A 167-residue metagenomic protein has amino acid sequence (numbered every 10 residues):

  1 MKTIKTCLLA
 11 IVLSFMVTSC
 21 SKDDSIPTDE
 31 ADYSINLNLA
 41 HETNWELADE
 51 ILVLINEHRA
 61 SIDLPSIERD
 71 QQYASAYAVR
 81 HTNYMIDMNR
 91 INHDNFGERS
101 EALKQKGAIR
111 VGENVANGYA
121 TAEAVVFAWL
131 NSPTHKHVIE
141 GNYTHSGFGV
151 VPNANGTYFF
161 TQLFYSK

Functional and structural regions predicted by a protein language model:
M1-L8: Bacterial N-terminal signal peptides that target proteins for export
F15-S19: C-terminal motif of bacterial Sec signal peptides marking the signal peptidase cleavage site
C20-D24: Bacterial signal peptide processing site
P27-I86: A short alpha-helix/helix-coil micro-patch that ends at or immediately precedes a cysteine
D29, S75-V125: Short, surface-exposed glycine/acidic/tryptophan-bearing loops
S61, A116-K167: Disulfide-stabilized extracellular recognition modules
S61-S75, N89-S100, K136-V151: Surface-exposed patches in mature extracellular/periplasmic domains of secreted proteins
